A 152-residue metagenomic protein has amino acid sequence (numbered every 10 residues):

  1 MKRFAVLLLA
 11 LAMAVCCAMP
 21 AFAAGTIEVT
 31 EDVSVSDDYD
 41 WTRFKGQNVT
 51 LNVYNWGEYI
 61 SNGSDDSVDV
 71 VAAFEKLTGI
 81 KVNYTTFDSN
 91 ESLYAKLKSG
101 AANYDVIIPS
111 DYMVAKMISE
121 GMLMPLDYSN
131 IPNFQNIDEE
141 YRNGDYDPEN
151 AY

Functional and structural regions predicted by a protein language model:
M1-L9: Positively charged n-region of N-terminal signal peptides that target proteins for export
L8-C16: Bacterial N-terminal signal peptides
L9, S61-S64, G79, E139 (+2 more regions): Short linear sequence elements within intrinsically disordered, low-complexity coil regions
M19-A23: Sec/Tat signal peptide C-region and signal peptidase I cleavage site
A24-Q47, A115-Y152: Hinge/lid segment of periplasmic solute-binding proteins
G25-K116: Early extracytoplasmic/lumenal segment of secretory-pathway proteins
